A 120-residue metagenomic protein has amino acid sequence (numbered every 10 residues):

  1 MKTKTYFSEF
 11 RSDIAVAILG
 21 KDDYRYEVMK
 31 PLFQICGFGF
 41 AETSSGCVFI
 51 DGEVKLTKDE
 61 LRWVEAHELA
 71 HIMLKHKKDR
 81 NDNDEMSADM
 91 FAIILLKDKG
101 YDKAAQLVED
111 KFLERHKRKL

Functional and structural regions predicted by a protein language model:
K2-L19: Zn2+-dependent metallopeptidase catalytic core
A17-D59, L69-H76: Active-site scaffold of zinc-dependent metalloenzymes
V54-K55, L69-S87, K97-G100: Catalytic Zn2+-binding segment of zinc metalloproteases
I93-I94: Solvent-exposed alpha-helix faces
K99-L120: Long, well-structured alpha-helical subdomains associated with metal-dependent extracellular/ecto-lumenal hydrolases
